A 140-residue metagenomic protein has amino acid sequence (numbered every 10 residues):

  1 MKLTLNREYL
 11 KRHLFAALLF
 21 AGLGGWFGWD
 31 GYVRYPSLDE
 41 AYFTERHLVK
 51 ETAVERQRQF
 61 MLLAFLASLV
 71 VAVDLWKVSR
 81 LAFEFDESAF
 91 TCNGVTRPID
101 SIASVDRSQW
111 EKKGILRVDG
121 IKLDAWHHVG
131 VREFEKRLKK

Functional and structural regions predicted by a protein language model:
M1-A53: N-terminal membrane-targeting/pre-transmembrane regions
F20-W26, F65-A72: Hydrophobic core of alpha-helical transmembrane segments in multi-pass integral membrane proteins
V33-P36, L66, I121-L123, H127: N-terminal, post-signal-peptide region of Sec/Tat-exported proteins
L48-A64: Hydrophobic alpha-helical transmembrane segments
L66-I99, S104: Conserved beta-hairpin
D106-K112: Short, conserved beta-turn/loop elements at beta-strand boundaries and strand-helix junctions
I115-K140: Canonical phosphoinositide-binding patch of PH/PH-like domains
